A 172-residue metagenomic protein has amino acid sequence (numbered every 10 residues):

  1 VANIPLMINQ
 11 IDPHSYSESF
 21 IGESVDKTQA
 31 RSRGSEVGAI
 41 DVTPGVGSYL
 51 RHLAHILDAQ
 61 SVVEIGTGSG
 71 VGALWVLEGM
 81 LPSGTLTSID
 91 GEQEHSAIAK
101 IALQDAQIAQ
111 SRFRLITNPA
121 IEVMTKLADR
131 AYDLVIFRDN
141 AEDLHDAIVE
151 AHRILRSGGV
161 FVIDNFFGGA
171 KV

Functional and structural regions predicted by a protein language model:
V1-L134, A141-V162, F166-V172: A short alpha-helical cap/connector motif
